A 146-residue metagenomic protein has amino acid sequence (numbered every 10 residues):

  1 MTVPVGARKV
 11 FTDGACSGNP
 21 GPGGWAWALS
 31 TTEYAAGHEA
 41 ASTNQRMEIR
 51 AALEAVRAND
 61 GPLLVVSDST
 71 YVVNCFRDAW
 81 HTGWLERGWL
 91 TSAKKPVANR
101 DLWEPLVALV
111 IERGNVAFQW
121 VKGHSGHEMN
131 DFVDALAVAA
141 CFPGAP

Functional and structural regions predicted by a protein language model:
M1-T2: Short glycine- and acidic-rich boundary segments immediately preceding or forming the N-terminal edge of structured
V5-K9: Extreme N-terminal starter segment of soluble prokaryotic enzymes
V10-P22, Y34, A52-F132, L136 (+1 more regions): RNase H catalytic domain
G23-L29: Short beta-strand scaffold segments in enzyme catalytic cores
T31-E48: A short, polar/acidic, helix/strand-boundary loop motif
F142-P146: Acidic two-metal-ion nuclease catalytic site recognized across multiple nuclease folds, prominently DnaQ/RNase D-T
